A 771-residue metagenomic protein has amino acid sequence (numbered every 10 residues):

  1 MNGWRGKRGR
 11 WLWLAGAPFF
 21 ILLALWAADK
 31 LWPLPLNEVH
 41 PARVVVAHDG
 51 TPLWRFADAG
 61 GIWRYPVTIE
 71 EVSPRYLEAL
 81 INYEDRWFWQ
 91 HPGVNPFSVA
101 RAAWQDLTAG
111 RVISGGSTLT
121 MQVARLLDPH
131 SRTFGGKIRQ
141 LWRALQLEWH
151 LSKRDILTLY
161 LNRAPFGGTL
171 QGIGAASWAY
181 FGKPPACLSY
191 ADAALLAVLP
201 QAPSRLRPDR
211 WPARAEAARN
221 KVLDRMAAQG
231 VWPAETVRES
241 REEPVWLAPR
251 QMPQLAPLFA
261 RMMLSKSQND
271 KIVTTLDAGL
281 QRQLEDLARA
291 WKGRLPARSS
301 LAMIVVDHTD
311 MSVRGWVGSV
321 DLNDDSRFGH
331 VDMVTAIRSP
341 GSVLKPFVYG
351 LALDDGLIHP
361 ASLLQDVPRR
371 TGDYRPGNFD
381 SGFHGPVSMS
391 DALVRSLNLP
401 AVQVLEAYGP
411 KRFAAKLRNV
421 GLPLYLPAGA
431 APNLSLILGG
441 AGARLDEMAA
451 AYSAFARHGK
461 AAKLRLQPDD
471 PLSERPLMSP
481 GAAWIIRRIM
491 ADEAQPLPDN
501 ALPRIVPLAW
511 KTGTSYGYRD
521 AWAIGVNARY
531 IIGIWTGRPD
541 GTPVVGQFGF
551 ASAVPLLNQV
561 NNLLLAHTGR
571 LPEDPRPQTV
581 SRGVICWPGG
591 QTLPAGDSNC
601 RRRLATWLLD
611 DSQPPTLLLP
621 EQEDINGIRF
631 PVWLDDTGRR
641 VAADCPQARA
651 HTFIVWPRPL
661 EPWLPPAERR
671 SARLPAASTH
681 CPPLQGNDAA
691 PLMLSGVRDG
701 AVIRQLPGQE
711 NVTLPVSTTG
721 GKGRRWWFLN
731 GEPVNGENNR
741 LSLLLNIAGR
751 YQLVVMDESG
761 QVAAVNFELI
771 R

Functional and structural regions predicted by a protein language model:
M1-N2, G6-G9, W232, L508-R771: Soluble, non-transmembrane domains of envelope/secretory-pathway proteins that act on or interact with carbohydrate
N2-A297, H308-R314, S319, V367 (+1 more regions): Juxtamembrane regions of bacterial inner-membrane/periplasmic proteins, predominantly the peptidoglycan biogenesis
L80-I81, M226, L284, M311 (+8 more regions): Active-site SXXK
W89-V99, Q171-G174, P233-V237, R327 (+3 more regions): Short, well-structured active-site flanking segments
T108-R132, A186, P249-S265, I358-F413 (+1 more regions): Conserved catalytic neighborhood of penicillin-recognizing serine enzymes
L119, P129-T133, K137, L276 (+4 more regions): Active-site-adjacent helix/loop patches that line small-molecule binding or acyl-intermediate pockets
R125-P129, N162-T169, A186, Y190-A202 (+12 more regions): Glycine-rich, acidic and aromatic/proline-enriched surface loops and short helix-turn segments that act as binding
T274-L295, V305-D307, W316-S319, D324-M333 (+4 more regions): A penicillin-recognizing enzyme superfamily signal
